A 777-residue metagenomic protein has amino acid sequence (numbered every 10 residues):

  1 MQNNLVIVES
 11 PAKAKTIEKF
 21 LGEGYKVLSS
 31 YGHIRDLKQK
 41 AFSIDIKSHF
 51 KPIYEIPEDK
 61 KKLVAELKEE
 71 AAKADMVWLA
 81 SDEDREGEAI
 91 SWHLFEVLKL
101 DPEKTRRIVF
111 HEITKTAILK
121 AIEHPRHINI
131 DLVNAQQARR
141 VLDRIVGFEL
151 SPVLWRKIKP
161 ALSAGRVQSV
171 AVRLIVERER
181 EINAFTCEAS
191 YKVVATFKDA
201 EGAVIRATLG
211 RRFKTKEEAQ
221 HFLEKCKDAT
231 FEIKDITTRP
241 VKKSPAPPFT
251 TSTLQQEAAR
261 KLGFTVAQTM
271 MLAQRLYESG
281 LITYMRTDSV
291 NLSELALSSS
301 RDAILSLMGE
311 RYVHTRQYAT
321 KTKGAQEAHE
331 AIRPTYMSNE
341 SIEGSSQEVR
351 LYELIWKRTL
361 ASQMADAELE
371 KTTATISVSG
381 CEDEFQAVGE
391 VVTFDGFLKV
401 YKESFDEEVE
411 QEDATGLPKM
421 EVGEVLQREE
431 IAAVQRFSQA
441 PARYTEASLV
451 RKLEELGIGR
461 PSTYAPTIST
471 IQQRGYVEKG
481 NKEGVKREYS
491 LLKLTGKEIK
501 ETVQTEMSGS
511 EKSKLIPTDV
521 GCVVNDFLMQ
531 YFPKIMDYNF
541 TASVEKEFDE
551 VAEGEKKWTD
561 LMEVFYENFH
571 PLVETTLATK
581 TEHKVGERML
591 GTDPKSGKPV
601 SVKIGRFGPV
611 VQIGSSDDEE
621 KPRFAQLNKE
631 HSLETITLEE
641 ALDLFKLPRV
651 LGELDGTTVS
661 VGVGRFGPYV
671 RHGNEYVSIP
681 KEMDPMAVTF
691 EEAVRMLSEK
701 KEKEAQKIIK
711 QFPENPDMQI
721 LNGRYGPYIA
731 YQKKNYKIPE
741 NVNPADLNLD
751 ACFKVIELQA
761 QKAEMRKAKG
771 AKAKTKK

Functional and structural regions predicted by a protein language model:
M1-R140, E149, G210, R316 (+3 more regions): Intrinsically disordered, low-complexity regulatory segments
Q2-L5, T16, Y25, S151 (+3 more regions): Basic, low-complexity terminal or inter-domain segments flanking catalytic cores
I53, S81-E83, L100-R106, R126-V133 (+7 more regions): Short, polar/flexible loop-turn hinges at active-site or ligand-entry regions and domain interfaces
I113-F197, T238-K242: C-terminal or mid-to-C-terminal helical accessory/interaction module adjacent to the motor/catalytic core
K214-P248, E421-L426, A432-Q435, N539 (+1 more regions): Metal- or metallocofactor-binding catalytic centers and their adjacent structured scaffolds across diverse enzyme
Q255-E257, K261-Q268: A conserved hydrophobic secondary-structure block that centers on an alpha-helix together with its immediately flanking
